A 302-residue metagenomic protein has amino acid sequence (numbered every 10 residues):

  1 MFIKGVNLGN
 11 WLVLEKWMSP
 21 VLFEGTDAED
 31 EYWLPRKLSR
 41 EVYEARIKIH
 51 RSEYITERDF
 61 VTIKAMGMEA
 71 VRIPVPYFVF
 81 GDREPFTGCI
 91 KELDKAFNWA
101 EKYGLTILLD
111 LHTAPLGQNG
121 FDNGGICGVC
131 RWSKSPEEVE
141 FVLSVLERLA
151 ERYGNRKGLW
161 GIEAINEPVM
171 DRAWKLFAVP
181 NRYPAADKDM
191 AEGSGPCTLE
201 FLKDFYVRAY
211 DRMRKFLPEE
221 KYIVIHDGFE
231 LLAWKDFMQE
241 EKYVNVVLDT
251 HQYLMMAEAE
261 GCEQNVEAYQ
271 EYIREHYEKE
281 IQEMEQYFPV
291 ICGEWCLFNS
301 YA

Functional and structural regions predicted by a protein language model:
M1-M68: N-terminal carbohydrate-binding accessory modules
F2-L8, K16, D27-A28, G117-Y301: Active-site region of glycoside hydrolase catalytic domains
L14, V79-R83, G117: Short active-site-adjacent helix-start/loop capping segments
L38-I49, P76-G81, D189-A191: Short glycine/proline-rich turn/loop motifs
E44-V71, G81, P85-T113, F121-A164 (+1 more regions): An active-site-proximal structural segment forming one wall of the substrate-binding cleft that immediately precedes
V71-I73, I291: A short hydrophobic beta-strand element
F78-P85, L297-A302: C-terminal/domain-terminus segments
